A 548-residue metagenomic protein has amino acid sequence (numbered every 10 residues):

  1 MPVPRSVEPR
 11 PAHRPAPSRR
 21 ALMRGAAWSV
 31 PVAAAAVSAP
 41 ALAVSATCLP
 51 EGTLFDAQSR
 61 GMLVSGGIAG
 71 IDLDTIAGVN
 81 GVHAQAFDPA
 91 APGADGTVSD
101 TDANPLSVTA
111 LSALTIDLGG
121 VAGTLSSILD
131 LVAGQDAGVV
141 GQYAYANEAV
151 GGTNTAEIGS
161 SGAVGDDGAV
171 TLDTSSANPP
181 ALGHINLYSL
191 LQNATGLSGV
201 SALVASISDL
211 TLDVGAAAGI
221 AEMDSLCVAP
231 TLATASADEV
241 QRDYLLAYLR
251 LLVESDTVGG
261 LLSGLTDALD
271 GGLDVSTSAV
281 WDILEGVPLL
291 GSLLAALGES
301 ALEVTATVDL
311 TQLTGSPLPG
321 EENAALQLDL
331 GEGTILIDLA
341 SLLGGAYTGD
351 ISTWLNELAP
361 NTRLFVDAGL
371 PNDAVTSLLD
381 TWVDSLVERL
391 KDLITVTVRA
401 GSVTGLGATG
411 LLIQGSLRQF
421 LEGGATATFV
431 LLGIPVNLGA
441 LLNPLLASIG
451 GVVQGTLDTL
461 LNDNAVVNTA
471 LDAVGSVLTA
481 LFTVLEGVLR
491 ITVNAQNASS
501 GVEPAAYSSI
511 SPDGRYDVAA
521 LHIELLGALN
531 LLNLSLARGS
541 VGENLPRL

Functional and structural regions predicted by a protein language model:
M1-P17, A26-A36: N-terminal secretory signal peptides
A34-V44: C-terminal segment of classical bacterial N-terminal signal peptides
A43-L548: Extended, solvent-exposed, non-transmembrane regions
